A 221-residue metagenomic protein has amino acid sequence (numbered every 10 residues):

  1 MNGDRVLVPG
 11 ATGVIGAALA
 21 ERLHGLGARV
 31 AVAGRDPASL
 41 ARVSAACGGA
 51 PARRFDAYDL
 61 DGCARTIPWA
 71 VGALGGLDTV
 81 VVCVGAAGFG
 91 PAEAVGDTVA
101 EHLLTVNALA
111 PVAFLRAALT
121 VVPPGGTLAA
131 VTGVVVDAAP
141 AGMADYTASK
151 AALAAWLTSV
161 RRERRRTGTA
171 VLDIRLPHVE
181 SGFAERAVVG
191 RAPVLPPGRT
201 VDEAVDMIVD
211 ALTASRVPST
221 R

Functional and structural regions predicted by a protein language model:
P9, L77-G85, A130: Rossmann-fold scaffold of SDR-type NAD(P)-dependent oxidoreductases
T12-G13: Conserved glycine-rich cofactor-binding loop
A28-R42: Conserved glycine-rich Rossmann-like NAD(P)H-binding loop of the short-chain dehydrogenase/reductase
C47-D61: Rossmann-fold cofactor-recognition segment
P91-A92, G96-H102: Substrate-binding pocket helix/loop in short-chain dehydrogenase/reductase
T127-A152, L157-T158, R162-R165: Catalytic loop of short-chain dehydrogenase/reductase
D173-I174, V189-R221: C-terminal helical subdomain
